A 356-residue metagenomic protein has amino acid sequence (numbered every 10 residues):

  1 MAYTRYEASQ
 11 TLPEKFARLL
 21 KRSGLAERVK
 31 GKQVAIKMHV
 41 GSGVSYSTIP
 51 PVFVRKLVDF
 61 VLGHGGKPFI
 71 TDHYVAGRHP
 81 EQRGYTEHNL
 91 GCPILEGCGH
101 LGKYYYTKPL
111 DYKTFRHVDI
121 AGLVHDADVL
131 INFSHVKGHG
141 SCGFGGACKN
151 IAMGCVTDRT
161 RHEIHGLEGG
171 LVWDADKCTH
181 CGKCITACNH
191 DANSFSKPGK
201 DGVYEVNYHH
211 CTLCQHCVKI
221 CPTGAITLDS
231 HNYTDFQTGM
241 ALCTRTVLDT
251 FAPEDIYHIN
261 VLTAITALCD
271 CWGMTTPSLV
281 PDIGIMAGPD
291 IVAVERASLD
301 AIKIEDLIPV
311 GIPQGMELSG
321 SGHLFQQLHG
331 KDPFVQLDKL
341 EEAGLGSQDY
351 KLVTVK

Functional and structural regions predicted by a protein language model:
M1-M38, G43-K356: Extended, low-polarity segments enriched in aliphatic/aromatic residues
